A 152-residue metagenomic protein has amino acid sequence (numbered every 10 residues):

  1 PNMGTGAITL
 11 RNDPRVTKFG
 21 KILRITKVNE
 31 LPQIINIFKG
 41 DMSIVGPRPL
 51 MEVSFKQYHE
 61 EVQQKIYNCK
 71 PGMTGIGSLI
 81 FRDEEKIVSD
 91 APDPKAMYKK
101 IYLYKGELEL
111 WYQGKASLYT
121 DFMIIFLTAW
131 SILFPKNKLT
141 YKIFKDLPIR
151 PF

Functional and structural regions predicted by a protein language model:
P1-F152: Conserved small/aromatic sequence motifs within transmembrane helices
